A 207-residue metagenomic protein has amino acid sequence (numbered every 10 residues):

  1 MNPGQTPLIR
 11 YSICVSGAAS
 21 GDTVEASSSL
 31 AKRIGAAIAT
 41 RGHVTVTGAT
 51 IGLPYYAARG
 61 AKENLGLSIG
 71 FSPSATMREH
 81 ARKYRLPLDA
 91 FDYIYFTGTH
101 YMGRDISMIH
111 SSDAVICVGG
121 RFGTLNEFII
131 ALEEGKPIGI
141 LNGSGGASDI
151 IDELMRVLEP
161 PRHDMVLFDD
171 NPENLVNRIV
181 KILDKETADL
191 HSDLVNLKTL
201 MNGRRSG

Functional and structural regions predicted by a protein language model:
P7-E25, I34-R41: Generic N-terminal amphipathic, Lys/Arg-enriched alpha-helix
P7-I9, K32-A36, I51-G119, G123-F128: Acidic/glycine-enriched connector segments
V44-A49, L67-S74, G139-G143: Short internal beta-strands
I94-T99, H163-R178: Short acidic-hydrophobic, aromatic-tinged amphipathic segments that line or gate anion-handling sites
T99-I140, S148, E186-G207: Active-site/ligand-binding-proximal alpha/beta "capping" segment
I130-L141, G146-V166: Catalytic binding pocket for nucleotide-activated donors in carbohydrate/polymer assembly enzymes
I179-T187: Short, hydrophobic alpha-helical segments
